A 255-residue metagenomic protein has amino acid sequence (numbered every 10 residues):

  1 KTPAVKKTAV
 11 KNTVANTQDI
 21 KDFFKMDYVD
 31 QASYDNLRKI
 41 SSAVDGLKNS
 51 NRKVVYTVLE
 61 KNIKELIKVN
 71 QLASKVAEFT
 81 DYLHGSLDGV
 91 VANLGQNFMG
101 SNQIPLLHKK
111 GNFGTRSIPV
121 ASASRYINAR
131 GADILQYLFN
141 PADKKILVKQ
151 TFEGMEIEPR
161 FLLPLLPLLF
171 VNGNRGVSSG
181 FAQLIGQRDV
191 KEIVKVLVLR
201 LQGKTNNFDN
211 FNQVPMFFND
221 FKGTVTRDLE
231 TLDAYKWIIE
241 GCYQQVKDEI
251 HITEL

Functional and structural regions predicted by a protein language model:
K1-A234: Catalytic phosphate-handling regions of large nucleic-acid enzymes and associated NTPases
K236-I238, C242-Q244: Protein-protein interaction/assembly regions in multi-subunit complexes
Q244-E254: Globular "head" domains of long coiled-coil molecular machines
